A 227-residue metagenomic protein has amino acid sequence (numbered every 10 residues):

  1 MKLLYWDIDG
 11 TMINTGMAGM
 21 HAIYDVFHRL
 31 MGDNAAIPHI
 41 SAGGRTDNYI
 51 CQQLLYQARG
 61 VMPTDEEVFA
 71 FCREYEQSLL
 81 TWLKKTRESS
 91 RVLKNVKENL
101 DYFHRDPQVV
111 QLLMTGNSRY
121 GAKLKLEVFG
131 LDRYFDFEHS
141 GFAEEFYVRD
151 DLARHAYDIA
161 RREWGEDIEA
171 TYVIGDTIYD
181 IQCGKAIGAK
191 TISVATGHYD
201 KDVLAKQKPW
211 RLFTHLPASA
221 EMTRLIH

Functional and structural regions predicted by a protein language model:
M1-G43, Y49-Q52, Y56, K201: Active-site neighborhood of HAD-like aspartate-dependent phosphohydrolases
Y5, T81-L113: Short, acidic loop-to-helix structural element flanking the phosphoryl-transfer center in phosphate-processing enzymes
Y49-P63, K125, A156: Helix-loop "lid/cap" segments that line or gate small-molecule binding pockets
R73-L83: Short, basic/glycine-rich phosphate-binding loops at helix/coil junctions that contact nucleotide phosphates
S89, L112, S118-Y172, I178-I187: Substrate-recognition "cap/lid" segment bordering the active-site pocket of phosphatases
G141, W210-P217: Short acidic-hydrophobic, aromatic-tinged amphipathic segments that line or gate anion-handling sites
V173-R211: Acidic, Mg2+-coordinating phosphoryl-transfer loop and its flanking beta/alpha structural elements, shared across
S219-H227: Short amphipathic alpha-helix with an adjacent loop that forms part of the alpha/beta core around
